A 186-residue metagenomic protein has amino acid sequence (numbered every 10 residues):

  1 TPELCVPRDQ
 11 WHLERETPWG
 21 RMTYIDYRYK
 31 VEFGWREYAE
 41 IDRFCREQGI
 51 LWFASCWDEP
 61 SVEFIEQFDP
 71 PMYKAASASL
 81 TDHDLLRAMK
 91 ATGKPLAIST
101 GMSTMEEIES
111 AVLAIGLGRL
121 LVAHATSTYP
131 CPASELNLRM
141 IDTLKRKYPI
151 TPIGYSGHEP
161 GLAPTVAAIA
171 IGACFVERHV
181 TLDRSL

Functional and structural regions predicted by a protein language model:
T1-L186: Catalytic cores and adjacent flexible loops of soluble metabolic enzymes that perform enolate/carbanion chemistry on
